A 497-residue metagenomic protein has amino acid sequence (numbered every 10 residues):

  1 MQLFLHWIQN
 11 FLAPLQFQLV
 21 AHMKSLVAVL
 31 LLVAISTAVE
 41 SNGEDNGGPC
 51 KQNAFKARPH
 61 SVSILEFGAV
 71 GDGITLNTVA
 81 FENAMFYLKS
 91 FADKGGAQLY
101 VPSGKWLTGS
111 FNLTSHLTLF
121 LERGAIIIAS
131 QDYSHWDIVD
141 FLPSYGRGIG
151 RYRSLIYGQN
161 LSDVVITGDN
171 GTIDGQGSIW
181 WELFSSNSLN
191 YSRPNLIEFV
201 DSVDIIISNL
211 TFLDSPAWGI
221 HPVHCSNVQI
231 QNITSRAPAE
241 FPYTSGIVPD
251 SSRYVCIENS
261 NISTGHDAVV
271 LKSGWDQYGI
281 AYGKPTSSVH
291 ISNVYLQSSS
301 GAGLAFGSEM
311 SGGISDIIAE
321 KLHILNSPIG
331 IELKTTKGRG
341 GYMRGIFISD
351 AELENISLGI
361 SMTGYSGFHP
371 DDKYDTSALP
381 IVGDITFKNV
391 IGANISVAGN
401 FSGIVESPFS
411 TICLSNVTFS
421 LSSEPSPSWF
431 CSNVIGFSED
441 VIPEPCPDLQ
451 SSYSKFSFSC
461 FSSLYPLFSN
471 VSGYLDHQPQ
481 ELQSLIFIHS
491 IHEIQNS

Functional and structural regions predicted by a protein language model:
Q2-S497: Extracellular/periplasmic carbohydrate-active domains that bind, remodel, or depolymerize complex polysaccharides
